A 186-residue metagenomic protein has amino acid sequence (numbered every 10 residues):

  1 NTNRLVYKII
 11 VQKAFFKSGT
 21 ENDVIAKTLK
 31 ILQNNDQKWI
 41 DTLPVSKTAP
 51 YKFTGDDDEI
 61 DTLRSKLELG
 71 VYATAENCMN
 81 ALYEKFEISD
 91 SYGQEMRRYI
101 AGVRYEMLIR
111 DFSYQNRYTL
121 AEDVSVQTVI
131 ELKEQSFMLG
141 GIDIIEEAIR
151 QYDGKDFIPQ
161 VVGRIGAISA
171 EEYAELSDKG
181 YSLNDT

Functional and structural regions predicted by a protein language model:
N1-T186: Membrane-proximal periplasmic segments of bacterial cell-envelope enzymes, especially penicillin-binding proteins
